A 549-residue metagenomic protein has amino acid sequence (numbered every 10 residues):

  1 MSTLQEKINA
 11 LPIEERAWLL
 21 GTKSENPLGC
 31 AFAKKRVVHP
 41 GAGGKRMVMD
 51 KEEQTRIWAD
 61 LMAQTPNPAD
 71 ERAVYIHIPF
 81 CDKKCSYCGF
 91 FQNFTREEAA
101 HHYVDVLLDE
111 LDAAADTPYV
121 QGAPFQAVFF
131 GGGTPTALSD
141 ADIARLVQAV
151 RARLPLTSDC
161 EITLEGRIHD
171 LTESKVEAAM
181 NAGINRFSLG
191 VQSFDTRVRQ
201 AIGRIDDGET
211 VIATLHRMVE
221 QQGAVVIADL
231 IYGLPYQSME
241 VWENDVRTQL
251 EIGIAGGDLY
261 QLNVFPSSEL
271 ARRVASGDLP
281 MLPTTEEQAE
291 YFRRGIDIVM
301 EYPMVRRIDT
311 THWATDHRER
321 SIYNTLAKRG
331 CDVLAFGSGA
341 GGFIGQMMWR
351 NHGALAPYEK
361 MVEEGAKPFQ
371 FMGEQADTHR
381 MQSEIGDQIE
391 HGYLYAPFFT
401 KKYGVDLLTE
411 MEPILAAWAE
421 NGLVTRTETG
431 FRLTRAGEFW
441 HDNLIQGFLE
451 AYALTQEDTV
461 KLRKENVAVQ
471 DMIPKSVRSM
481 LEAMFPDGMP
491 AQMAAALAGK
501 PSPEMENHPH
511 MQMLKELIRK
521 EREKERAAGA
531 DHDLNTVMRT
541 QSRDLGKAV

Functional and structural regions predicted by a protein language model:
M1-R72, P474-K475: Flexible, acidic/Gly-rich N-terminal and inter-domain linker regions that tether and position cofactor-handling modules
Q64, T95-T117, A123-V405, R463: C-terminal scaffold of the Radical SAM
P68-D105, T196: Canonical Radical SAM [4Fe-4S] cluster-binding loop centered on the CxxxCxxC motif and its immediate flanking residues
V405-A417: Short amphipathic alpha-helical interaction segments
A419-T429: A short, conserved structural fragment
F431-E438: Basic, amphipathic "hinge/linker" alpha-helix immediately C-terminal to the N-terminal HTH DNA-binding motif
E438-Q470: Short, amphipathic alpha-helical interaction segments positioned at domain boundaries
E525, D533-V549: Long, low-complexity, intrinsically disordered segments
